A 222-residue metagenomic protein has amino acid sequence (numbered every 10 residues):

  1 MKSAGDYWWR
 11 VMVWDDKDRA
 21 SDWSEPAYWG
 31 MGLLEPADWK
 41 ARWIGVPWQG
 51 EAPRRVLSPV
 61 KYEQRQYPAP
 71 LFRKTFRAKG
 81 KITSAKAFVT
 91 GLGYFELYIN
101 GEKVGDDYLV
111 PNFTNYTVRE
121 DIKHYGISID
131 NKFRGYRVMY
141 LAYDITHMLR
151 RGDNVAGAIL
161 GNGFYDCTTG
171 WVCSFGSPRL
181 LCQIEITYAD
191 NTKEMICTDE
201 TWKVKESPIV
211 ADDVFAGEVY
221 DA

Functional and structural regions predicted by a protein language model:
M1, I99-V155, I159-V172, G176-S177: Beta-strand-rich ligand-recognition modules
D18-M31: Extracellular fibronectin type III
G30-R54, P178-E185, A189-C197: Low-complexity, Pro/Ser/Thr- and charge-rich linker/hinge segments at domain boundaries
Q66-A78, V138-D144: Short beta-strands within extracellular/lumenal beta-sheet-rich domains
F76, T83-G101, A156-A158: Aromatic-lined ligand-binding clefts that engage carbohydrates, nucleic acids, or primary amines
G161-E200, V204, I209: Glycine/proline-rich low-complexity spacer/linker segments in large multi-domain proteins
